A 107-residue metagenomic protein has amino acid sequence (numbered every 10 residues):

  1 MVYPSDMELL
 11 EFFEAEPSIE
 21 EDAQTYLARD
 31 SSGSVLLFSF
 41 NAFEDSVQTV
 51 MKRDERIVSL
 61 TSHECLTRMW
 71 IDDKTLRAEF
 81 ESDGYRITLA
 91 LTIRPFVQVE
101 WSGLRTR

Functional and structural regions predicted by a protein language model:
M1-R107: Surface-exposed, interaction-prone regions used to assemble/regulate multi-protein complexes
